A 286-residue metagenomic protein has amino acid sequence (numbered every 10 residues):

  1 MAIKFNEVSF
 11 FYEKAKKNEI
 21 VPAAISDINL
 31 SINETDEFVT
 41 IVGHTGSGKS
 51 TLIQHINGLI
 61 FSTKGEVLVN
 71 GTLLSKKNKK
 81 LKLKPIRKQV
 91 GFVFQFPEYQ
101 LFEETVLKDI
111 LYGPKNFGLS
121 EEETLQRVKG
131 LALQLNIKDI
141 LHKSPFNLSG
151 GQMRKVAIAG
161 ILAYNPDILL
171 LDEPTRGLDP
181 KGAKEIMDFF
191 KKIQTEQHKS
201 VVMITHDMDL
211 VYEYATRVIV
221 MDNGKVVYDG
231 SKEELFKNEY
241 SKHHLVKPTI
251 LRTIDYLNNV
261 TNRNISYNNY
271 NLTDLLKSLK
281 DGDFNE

Functional and structural regions predicted by a protein language model:
N57: Helix-to-loop junction immediately C-terminal to a conserved catalytic motif
G65-K76, I86: Conserved ABC transporter NBD signature motif
E122-I140: Conserved ABC ATPase "signature" region
S144-L148, Q152: Conserved ABC ATPase signature
L169-D172: Catalytic Walker B motif of ABC-type/P-loop ATPase nucleotide-binding domains
T205-H206: H-loop/switch region of ABC-family ATPase nucleotide-binding domains
N223-G224: Conserved ABC ATPase "signature" C-loop
